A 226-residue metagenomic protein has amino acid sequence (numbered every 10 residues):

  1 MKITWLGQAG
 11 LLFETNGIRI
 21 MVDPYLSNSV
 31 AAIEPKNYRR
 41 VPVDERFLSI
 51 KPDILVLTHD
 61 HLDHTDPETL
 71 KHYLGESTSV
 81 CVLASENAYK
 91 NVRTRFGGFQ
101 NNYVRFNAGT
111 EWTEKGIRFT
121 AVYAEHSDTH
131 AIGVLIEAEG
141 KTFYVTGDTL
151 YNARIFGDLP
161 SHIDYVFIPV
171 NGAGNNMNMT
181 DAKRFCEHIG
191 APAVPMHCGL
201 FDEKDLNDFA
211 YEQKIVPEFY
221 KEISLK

Functional and structural regions predicted by a protein language model:
M1-P42, D208-K226: Zn-dependent metallo-beta-lactamase
A9, S29, H61-T65, Y89-V92 (+5 more regions): Active-site environment of divalent metal-dependent phosphoester hydrolases
I18-R19, E76-C81, H188-P192: A short helix->loop->beta-strand "cap" motif at the edges of active sites that frequently abuts
I18-V56, E68-H72, L150-S161: Pre-active-site segment of Zn-dependent metallo-hydrolases
V22-D23, K51-T65, L83-E86, F143-D148 (+3 more regions): Active-site neighborhood of phospho(di)ester-bond hydrolases with catalytic His/Asp-centered motifs
P42-T110: Active-site HxH/HxHxD metal-binding segment of metal-dependent hydrolases
A84-G140, Y211-K226: Metallo-beta-lactamase
Y151-K226: Cap/insert and terminal regions of metallo-dependent hydrolase folds
